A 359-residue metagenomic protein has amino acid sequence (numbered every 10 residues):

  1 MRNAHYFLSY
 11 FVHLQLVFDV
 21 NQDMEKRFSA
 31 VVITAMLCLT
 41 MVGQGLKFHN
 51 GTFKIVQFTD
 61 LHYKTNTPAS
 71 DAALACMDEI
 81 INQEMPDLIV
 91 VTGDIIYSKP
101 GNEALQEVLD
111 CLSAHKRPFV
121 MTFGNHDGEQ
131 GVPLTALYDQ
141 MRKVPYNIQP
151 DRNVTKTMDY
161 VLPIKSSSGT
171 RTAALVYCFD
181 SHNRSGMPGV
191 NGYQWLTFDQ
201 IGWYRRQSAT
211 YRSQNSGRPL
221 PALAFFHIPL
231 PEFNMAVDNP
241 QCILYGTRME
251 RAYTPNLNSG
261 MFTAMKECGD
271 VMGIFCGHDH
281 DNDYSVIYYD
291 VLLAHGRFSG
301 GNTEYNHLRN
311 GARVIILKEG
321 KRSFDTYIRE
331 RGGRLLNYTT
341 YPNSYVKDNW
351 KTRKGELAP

Functional and structural regions predicted by a protein language model:
S9, R27-T40: Cleavable N-terminal signal peptides of Sec/SRP-targeted secreted and luminal proteins
V42-V108: N-terminal active-site segment of His-dependent metallophosphoesterases
H49, F58, V161-S166, V176 (+2 more regions): Binuclear metal-dependent phosphoesterase catalytic core
T52-T65, A173-N183, F225, L292-F298: Active-site-proximal beta-strand elements of phosphoester/diester hydrolases
V56-L74, I96-E103, Q130, Y146 (+3 more regions): Acidic/histidine-rich helix-loop elements that form or flank divalent-metal/phosphate-binding sites at the catalytic
K64-N66, Y97-N102, M121-P133, R184-M187 (+3 more regions): Active-site environment of divalent metal-dependent phosphoester hydrolases
M85-D87, L175-C178, V190-D283, R353: His/acidic metal-ligating clusters that form di-metal
Q106-G217, R313-K318: Extended active-site neighborhood of metal-dependent phosphoesterases/phosphodiesterases
